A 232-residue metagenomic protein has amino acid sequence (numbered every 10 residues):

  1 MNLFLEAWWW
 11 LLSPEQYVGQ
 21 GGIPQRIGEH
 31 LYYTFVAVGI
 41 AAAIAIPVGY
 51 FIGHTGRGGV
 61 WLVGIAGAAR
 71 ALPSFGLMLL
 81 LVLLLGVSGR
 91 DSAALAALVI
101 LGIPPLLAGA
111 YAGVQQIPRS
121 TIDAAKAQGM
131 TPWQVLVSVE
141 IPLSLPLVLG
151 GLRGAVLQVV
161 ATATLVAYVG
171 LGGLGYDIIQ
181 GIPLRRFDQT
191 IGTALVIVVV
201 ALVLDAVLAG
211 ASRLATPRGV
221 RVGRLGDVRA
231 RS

Functional and structural regions predicted by a protein language model:
M1-V38: Periplasmic/extracellular loop-to-transmembrane helix junction in inner-membrane transport proteins
Q25-Y33, V82-P105, S144-L145, Q189 (+1 more regions): Loop-to-helix entry region at the N-terminal start of transmembrane alpha-helices in multi-pass membrane transporters
F35, W133-L165, D188, G192 (+1 more regions): Transmembrane alpha-helices
A43-V48, S92-A96, I100-I122, L145 (+2 more regions): Membrane-embedded alpha-helices of multi-pass transport/permease systems
V48-L81, L98, I103, A108-Q115 (+1 more regions): Cytoplasmic-entry segments and transmembrane alpha-helices of multi-pass inner-membrane transporters
G56, A112-Q115, R119, G192-S232: C-terminal transmembrane helix and the adjacent membrane-cytosol boundary/short C-terminal tail of inner/organellar
L83-L84, T162-I191, L195-I197, T216 (+1 more regions): Glycine-rich helix-loop "coupling/hinge" segments at transmembrane-helix boundaries in multipass transporters
G109-V148, L174, I178: Short cytoplasmic-facing helical segments at TM-TM junctions of multi-pass membrane proteins
